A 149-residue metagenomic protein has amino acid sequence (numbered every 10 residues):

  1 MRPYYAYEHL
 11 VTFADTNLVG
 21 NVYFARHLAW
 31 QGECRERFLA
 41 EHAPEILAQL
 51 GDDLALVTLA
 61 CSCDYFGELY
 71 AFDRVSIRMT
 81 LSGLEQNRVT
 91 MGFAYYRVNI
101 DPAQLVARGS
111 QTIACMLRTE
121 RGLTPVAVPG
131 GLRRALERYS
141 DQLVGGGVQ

Functional and structural regions predicted by a protein language model:
M1-T58, M116-Q149: Hot-dog-fold acyl-thioester-processing enzymes
Y7, L69-R74, L81-Q149: HotDog/MaoC-like acyl-thioester-processing domains
V11-D15, A60-C61, Y65-G67, N99: Short, well-ordered turn and helix-capping elements at secondary-structure junctions
F38-V89, R108: Hydrophobic beta-strand-centered segment that forms part of the acyl-chain substrate-binding groove
